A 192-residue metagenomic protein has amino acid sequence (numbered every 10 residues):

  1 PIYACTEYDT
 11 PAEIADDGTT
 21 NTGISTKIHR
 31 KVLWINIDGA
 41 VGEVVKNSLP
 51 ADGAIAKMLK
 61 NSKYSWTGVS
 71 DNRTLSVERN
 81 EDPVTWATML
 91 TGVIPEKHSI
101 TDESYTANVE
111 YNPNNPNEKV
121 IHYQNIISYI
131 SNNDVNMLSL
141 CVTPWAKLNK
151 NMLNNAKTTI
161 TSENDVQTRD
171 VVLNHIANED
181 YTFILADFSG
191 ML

Functional and structural regions predicted by a protein language model:
E13-K27, G42-Y129: Active-site nucleophile/metal-coordination loop of metallo-enzymes that catalyze phosphate/sulfate and related
I28-L33, A56, K60-T67, V84 (+2 more regions): Loop/turn elements at helix/coil->beta-strand transitions in domains of secreted/extracellular proteins
H29-W34, D38, V44: Boundary/entry segment of secreted carbohydrate-active catalytic domains
I35-A40, V69-R73, G92-V93, E103-Y105 (+2 more regions): Active-site-proximal beta-strand/loop segments in catalytic clefts of secreted hydrolases
N117-Y123, D134-V135, L140-L192: Catalytic-adjacent loop/helix segments of enzymes that bind and process anionic phosphate/sulfate esters
